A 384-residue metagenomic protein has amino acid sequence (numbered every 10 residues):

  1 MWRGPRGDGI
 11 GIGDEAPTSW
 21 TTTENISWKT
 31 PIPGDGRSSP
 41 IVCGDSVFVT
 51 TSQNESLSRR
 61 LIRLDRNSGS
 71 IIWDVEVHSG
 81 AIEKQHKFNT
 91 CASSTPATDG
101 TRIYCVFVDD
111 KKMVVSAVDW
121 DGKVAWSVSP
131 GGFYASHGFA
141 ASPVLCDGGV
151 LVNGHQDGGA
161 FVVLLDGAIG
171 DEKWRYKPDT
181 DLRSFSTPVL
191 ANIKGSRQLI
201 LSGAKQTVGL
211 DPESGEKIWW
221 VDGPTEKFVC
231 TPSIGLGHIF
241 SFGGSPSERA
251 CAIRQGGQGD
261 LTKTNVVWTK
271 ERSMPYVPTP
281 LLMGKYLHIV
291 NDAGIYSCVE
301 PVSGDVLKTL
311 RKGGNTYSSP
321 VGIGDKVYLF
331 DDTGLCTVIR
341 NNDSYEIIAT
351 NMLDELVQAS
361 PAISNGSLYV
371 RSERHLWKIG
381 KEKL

Functional and structural regions predicted by a protein language model:
M1-L384: Noncatalytic, solvent-exposed loop/strand surfaces of beta-propeller-type extracellular/periplasmic domains
